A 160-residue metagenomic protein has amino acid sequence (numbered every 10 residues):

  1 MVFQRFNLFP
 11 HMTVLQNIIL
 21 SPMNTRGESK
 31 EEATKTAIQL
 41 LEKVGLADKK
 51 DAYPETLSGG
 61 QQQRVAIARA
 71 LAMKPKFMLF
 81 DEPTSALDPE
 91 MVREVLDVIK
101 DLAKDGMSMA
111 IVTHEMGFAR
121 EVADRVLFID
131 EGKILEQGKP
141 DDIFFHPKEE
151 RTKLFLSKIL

Functional and structural regions predicted by a protein language model:
M1-P140: ABC family nucleotide-binding domain
D130, Q137, D141-L160: C-terminal boundary and immediately downstream tail of ABC-type ATPase nucleotide-binding domains
